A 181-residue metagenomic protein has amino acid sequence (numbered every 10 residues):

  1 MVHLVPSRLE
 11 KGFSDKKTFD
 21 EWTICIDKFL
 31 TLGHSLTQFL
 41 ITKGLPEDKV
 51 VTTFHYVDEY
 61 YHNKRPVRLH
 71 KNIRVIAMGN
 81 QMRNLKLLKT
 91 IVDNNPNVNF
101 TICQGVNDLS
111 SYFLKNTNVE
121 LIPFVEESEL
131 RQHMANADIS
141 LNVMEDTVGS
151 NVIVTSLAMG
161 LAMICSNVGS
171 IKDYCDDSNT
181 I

Functional and structural regions predicted by a protein language model:
S7-F29: Membrane-proximal helix-turn-helix segments that form the acceptor-binding/catalytic region of lipid-linked
K11-F13, I41, Y56-N72, K86: Acidic anion/phosphate-binding donor-loop and adjacent secondary structure in glycosyltransferase catalytic cores
D27-I41, P46-N63: Donor nucleotide-sugar binding/catalytic pocket of nucleotide-sugar-dependent glycosyltransferases
H70-L114: Conserved catalytic-core segment of nucleotide-activated headgroup transferases in glycan assembly
Q104-R131: Nucleotide-activated donor-binding/catalytic signature segment of Leloir-type glycosyltransferases, i.e., the conserved
A135-V148, L161: Acidic donor-binding loop of glycosyltransferase active sites
S156-L157, I164: Short hydrophobic faces within alpha-helices
V168-I181: Short acidic/histidine- and often glycine-rich active-site loop of Leloir-type glycosyltransferases that engages
